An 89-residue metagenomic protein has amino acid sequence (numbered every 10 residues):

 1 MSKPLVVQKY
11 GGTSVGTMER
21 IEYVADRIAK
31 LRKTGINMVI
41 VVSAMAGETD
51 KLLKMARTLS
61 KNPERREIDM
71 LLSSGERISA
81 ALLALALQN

Functional and structural regions predicted by a protein language model:
M1-N89: Nucleotide/pyrophosphate-binding catalytic subdomain
